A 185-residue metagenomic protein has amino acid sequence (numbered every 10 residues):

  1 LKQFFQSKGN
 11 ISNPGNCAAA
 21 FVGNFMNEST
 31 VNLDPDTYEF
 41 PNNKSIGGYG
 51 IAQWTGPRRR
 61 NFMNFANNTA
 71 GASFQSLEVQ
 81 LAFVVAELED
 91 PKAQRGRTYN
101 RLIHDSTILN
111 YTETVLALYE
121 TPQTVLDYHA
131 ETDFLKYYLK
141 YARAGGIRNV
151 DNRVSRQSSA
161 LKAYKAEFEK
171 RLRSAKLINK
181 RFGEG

Functional and structural regions predicted by a protein language model:
L1, S12, M26-T114: Peptidoglycan-targeting cell-wall enzymes and recognition modules
L1-A20: Glycine-rich short-loop/terminal segments
Q6, N10, M26-T30, E89 (+3 more regions): Hydrophobic/aromatic-lined pockets within catalytic cores
K8, G47, A70, R95 (+2 more regions): Feature targets compositionally biased, intrinsically disordered low-complexity regions with long contiguous runs
N13-P14, F74, Y119, K165: Generic hydrophobic-segment detector
A20-M26: Small-residue-enriched, tightly packed secondary-structure blocks
S106-G185: Active-site or metal-binding loop neighborhoods of secreted/extracellular toxin and effector enzymes
